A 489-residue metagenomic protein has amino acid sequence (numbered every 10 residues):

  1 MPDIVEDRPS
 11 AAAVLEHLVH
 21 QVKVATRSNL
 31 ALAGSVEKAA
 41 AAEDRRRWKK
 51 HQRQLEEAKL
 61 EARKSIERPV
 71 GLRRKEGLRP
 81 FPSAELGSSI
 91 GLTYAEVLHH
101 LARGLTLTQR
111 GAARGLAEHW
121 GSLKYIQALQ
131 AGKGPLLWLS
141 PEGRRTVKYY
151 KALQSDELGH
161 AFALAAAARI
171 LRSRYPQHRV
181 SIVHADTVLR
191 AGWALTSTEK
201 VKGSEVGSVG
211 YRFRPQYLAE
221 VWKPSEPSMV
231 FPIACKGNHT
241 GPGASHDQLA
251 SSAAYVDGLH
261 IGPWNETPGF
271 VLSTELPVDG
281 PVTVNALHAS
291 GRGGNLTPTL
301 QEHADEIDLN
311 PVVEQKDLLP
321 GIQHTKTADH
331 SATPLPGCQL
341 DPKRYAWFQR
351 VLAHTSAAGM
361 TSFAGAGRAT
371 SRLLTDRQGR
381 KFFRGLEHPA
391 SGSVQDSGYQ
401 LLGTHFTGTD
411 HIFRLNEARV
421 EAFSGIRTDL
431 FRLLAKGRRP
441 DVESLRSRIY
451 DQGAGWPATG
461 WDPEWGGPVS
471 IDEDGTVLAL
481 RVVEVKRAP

Functional and structural regions predicted by a protein language model:
M1-G134, A364-P489: Nuclease-adjacent, charged terminal/linker segments that flank catalytic cores
L105-L116, W120, L136-L158: Low-complexity, highly charged intrinsically disordered N-terminal segments that act as targeting/localization
G132-W138, E226: A short mid-domain helix/strand-loop element embedded in enzyme catalytic domains that forms or borders the active-site
R144-V201, D257-G269, R438: Acidic-basic catalytic patches of nuclease active cores, encompassing PD-(D/E)XK and other metal-cofactor nuclease
R172-Y175, T240-P440, S444: Acidic, metal/cofactor-coordinating or nucleic-acid-engaging core segments within structured domains
I182-D186, F231-C235, F270-L276: Extended hydrophobic secondary-structure segments that form protein cores and membrane-embedded regions
A185-S225: Active-site metal-binding core of divalent-cation-utilizing nuclease and nuclease-like domains
P215-V221, S225-P242: Conserved catalytic cores of phosphodiester-cleaving nucleases, focusing on short active-site segments
